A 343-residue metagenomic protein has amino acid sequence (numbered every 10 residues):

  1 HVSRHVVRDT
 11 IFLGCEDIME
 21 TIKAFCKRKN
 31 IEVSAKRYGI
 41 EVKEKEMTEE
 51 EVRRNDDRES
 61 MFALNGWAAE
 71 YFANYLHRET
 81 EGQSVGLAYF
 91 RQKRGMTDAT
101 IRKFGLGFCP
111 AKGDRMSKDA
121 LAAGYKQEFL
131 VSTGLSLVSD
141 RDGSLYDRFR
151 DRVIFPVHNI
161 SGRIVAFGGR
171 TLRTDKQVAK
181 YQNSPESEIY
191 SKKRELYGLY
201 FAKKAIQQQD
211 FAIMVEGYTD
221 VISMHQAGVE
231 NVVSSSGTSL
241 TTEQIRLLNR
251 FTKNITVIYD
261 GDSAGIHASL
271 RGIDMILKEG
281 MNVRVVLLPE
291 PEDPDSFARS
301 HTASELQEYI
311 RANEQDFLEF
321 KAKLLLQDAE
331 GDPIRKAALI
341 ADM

Functional and structural regions predicted by a protein language model:
H1-S132, L137, R152, S184: Non-catalytic accessory segments of DNA primases and related replication-initiation nucleases
K43-M47, G95-D98, Q177-Q182, Q226 (+4 more regions): Short acidic (Asp/Glu) and glycine-rich catalytic loops that position anionic groups and cofactors
E50-A68, P110-F251, I255, S269: Phosphate-handling DNA/RNA-contact segment within nucleic-acid enzymes
A212-M214, K253-A264, V286-L287: Acidic beta-strand-to-loop metal/phosphate-binding motif
L240, Y259-S269, P291-E292: Acidic, metal-coordinating catalytic cores used for nucleic-acid/nucleotide bond scission and strand-transfer chemistry
I245-L248, D274, A312-Q315: Flexible glycine/proline-rich, aromatic-decorated loop/lid segments
S269-E279: Conserved acidic, small-residue-rich alpha-beta core segments centered on
V285-M343: C-terminal or mid-to-C-terminal helical accessory/interaction module adjacent to the motor/catalytic core
